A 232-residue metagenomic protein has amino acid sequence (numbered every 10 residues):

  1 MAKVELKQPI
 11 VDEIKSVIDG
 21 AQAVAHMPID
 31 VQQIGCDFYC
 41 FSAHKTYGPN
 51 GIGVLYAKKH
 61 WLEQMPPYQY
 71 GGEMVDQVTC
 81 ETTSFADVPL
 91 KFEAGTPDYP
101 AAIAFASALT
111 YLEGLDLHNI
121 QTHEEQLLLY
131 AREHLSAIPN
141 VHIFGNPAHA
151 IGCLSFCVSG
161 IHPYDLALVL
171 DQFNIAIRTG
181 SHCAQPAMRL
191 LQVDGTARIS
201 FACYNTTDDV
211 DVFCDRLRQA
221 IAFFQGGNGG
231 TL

Functional and structural regions predicted by a protein language model:
M1-L232: Pyridoxal 5′-phosphate
